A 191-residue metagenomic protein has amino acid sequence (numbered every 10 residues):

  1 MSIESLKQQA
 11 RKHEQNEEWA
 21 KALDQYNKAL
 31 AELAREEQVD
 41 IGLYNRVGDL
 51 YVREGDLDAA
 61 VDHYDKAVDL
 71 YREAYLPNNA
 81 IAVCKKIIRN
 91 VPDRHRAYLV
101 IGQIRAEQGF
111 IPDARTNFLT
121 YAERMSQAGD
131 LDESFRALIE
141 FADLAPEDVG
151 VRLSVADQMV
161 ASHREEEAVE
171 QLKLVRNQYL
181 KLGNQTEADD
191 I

Functional and structural regions predicted by a protein language model:
M1-I191: Repeat-based scaffolding regions
